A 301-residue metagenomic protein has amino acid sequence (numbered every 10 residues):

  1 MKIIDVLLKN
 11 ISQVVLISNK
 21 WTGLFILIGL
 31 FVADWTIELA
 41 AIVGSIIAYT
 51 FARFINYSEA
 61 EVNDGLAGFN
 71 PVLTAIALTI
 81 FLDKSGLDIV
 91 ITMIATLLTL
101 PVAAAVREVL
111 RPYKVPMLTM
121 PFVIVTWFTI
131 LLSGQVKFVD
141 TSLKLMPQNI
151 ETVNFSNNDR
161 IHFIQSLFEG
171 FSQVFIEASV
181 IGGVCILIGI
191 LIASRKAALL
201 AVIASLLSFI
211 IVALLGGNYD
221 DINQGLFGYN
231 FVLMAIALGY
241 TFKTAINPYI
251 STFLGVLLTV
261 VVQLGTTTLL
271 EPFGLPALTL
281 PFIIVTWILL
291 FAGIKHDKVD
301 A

Functional and structural regions predicted by a protein language model:
M1-Y57, G170-E177, G183-A193, F209-A213 (+4 more regions): N-terminal signal-anchor module of multipass membrane proteins
F25-F31, N63, L73-F81, C185-G189 (+2 more regions): Generic transmembrane alpha-helix signature in multi-pass membrane proteins, especially transporters/channels
L30-V43, L82-A95, L167-S179, Y219-N230: Structural signature of hydrophobic alpha-helical transmembrane segments
I37, A41, S45-Y57, A75-I76 (+9 more regions): Transmembrane alpha-helical segments of multi-pass membrane transport proteins and ion-pumping complexes
E38, S58-L73, K114-P116, A198-I203 (+4 more regions): Short, non-helical or kinked segments that cap or interrupt transmembrane helices
K84-G86, A105-P112, K243-Y249, V262-P276: Membrane-helix boundary connector in multi-pass membrane proteins
I89-M93, Y113-P121, Q224-Y229, E271-V285: Loop-to-transmembrane alpha-helix initiation sites
L118-E177: Long hydrophobic alpha-helical segments that form multi-pass transmembrane helix bundles in integral membrane proteins
